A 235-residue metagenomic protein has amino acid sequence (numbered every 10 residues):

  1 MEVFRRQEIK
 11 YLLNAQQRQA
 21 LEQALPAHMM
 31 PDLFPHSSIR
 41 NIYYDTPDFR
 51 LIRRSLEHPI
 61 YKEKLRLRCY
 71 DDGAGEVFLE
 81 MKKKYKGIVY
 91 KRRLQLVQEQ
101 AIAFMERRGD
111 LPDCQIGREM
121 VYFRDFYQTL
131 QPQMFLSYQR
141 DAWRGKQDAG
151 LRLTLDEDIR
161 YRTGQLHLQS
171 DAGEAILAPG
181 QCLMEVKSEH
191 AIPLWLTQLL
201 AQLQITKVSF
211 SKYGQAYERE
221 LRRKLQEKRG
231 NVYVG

Functional and structural regions predicted by a protein language model:
M1-G235: Phosphate-end processing signature that detects enzymes handling 5′-triphosphorylated RNA and polyphosphate
